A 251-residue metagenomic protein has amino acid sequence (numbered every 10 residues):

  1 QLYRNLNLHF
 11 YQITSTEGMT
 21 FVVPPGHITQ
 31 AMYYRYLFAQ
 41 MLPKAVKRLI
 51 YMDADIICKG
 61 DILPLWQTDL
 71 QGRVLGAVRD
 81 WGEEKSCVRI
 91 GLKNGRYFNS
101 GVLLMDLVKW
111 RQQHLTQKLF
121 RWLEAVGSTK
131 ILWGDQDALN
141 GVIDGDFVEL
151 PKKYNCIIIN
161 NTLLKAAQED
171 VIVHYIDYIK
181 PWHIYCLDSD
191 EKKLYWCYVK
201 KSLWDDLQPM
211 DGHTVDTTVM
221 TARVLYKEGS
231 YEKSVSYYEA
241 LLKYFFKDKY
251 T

Functional and structural regions predicted by a protein language model:
L2-L42: Active-site-proximal specificity loops/subdomain of glycosyltransferases
I13-F21, E83, N155-I159: A short acidic, often aromatic-flanked loop/helix-cap motif at beta-alpha or helix-coil junctions that lines enzyme
T20-Q30, R89-K93, L164-E169: Short, surface-exposed amphipathic charged segments that create phosphate/polyanion-binding patches used for binding
L49: Short aromatic/hydrophobic "clamp" motif used to bind/position activated sugar donors
M52: Catalytic metal- and UDP-sugar-binding loop of GT-A-like glycosyltransferases, i.e., residues flanking the conserved
I56-R89: Conserved donor-nucleotide/metal-binding helix-loop-beta segment in metal-dependent transferases, i.e., the alpha-helix
G91-V102, I131: A recurrent flexible, glycine/aromatic-enriched loop bordering the glycosyltransferase active site that acts as
L107-T251: A glycosyltransferase accessory/donor-loop signature
